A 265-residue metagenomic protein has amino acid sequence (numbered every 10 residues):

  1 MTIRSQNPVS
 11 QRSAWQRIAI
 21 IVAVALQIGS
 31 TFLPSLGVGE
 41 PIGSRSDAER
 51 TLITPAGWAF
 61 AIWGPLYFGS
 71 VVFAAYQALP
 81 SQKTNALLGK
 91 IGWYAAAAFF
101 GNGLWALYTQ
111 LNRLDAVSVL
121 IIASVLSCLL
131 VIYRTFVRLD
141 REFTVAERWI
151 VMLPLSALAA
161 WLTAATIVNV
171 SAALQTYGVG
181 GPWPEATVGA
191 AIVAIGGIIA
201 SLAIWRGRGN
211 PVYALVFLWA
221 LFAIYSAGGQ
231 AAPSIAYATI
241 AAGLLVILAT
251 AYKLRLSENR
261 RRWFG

Functional and structural regions predicted by a protein language model:
P8-I20, W63: N-terminal membrane topogenic signal
R12, L79, R134-R141, A251-G265: Membrane-interface capping segments at transmembrane-helix boundaries
V24-P41: Alpha-helical transmembrane segments of multi-pass membrane proteins
A48-I62, R148-S156, G178-A191, G229: Short aromatic-rich membrane-water interface segments that cap or initiate transmembrane helices in multi-pass membrane
V71-G89, A96-V119, S124-V145: Internal transmembrane alpha-helix with an interfacial aromatic "cap," most often the third helix
W105-V119, Y177-W183, I204-G207, G228-P233: Membrane-interface helix caps and helix-loop-helix hairpins in membrane proteins
L202-A214: Membrane-helix interface "capping/anchor" motifs
V212-F222: Central hydrophobic cores of alpha-helical transmembrane segments in multi-pass integral membrane proteins
